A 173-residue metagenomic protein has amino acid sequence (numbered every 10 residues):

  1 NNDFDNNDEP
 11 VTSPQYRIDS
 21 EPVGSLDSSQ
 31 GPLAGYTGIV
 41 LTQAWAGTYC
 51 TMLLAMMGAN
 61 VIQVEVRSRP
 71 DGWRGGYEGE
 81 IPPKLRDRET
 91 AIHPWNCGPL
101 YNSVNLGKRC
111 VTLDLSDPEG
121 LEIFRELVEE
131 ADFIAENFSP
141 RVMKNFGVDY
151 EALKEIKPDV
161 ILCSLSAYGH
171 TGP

Functional and structural regions predicted by a protein language model:
N1-P173: N-terminal helix-loop segment corresponding to the beta1-alpha1 unit of nucleotide/adenylate-binding folds
